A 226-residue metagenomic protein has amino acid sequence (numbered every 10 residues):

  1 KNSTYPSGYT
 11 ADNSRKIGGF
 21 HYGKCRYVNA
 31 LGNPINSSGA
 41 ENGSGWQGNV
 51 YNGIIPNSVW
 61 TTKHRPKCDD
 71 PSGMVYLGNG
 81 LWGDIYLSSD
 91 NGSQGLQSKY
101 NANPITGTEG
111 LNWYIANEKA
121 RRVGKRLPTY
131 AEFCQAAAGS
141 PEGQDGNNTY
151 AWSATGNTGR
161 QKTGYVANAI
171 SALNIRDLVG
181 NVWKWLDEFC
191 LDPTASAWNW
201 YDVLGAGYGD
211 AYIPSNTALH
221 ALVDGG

Functional and structural regions predicted by a protein language model:
K1, S89-S93, W113, T217-G226: Intrinsic structural disorder
K1-V50, P71: Surface-exposed receptor/substrate recognition regions of extracellular proteins
N2-Y5, L87-D90, S140-P141, E188-L191: Acidic glycine-/aspartate-rich tracts in secreted/extracellular proteins
S3, N13, P71, I85 (+5 more regions): Short linear motifs in intrinsically disordered/low-complexity regions
T10-A11, V182-G226: Surface-exposed recognition segments
N13, I17, T158, N174 (+2 more regions): N-terminal hydrophobic or amphipathic segments with adjacent small-residue motifs that include Sec signal peptides
G18, G139, G156, G225-G226: Glycine-centered flexibility motif
G32, S38-L178: Short aromatic-cysteine micro-motif
